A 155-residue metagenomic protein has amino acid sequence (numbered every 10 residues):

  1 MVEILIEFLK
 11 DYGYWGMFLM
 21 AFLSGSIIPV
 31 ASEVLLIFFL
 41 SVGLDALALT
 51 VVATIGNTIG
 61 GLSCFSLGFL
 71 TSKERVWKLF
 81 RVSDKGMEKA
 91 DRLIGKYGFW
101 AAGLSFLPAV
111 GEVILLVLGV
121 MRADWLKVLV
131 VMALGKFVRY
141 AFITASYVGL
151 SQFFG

Functional and structural regions predicted by a protein language model:
M1-F18, V42-V113, V120-G155: Membrane-interfacial helix-loop-helix
L23-E33, L104-G111: Short helix-coil transition sites and intra-membrane helix breaks within transmembrane domains of multi-pass
V34-L35, T71: Membrane-helix exit/interface motif
L35-S41: Short amphipathic helix-loop junctions that connect adjacent transmembrane helices in Major Facilitator Superfamily/SLC
